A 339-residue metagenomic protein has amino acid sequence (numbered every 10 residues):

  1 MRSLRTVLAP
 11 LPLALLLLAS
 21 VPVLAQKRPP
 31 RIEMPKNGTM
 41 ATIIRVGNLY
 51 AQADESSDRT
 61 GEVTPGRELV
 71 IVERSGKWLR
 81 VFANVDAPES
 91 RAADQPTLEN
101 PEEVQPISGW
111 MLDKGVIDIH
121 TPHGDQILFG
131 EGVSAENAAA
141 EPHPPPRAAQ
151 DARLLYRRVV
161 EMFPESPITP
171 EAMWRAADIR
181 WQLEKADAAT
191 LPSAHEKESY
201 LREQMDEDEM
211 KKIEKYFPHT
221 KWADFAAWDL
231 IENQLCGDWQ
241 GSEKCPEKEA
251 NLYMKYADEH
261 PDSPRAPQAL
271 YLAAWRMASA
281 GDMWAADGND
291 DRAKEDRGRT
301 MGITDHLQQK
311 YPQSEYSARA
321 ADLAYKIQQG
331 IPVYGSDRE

Functional and structural regions predicted by a protein language model:
A9-S20: Bacterial N-terminal signal peptides
V21-A25: Sec/Tat signal peptide C-region and signal peptidase I cleavage site
Q26-K36, A53, D58, F82-A138 (+3 more regions): Boundary regions of SH3-family modules and the immediately adjacent low-complexity/disordered segments in eukaryotic
A51-P65, I71-K77: SH3/SH3-like (including bacterial SH3b) beta-barrel domains that bind proline-rich motifs or cell-wall ligands
S56-S57, P146, V159-P170, A186 (+7 more regions): Short solvent-exposed coil/turn linkers within tandem alpha-helical repeat scaffolds
A93-N100, N137-D151, Q182-K211, C236-N251 (+1 more regions): Short coil/linker segments at helix-helix boundaries
P122-E141, I168-P192, H219-D238, P264-A285 (+1 more regions): Amphipathic alpha-helical repeat scaffolds of TPR domains
A152-V160, D206-E214, L230-N233, E249 (+4 more regions): Alpha-helical solenoid scaffolds that mediate protein-protein interactions, centered on TPR/SEL1-like repeats but also
